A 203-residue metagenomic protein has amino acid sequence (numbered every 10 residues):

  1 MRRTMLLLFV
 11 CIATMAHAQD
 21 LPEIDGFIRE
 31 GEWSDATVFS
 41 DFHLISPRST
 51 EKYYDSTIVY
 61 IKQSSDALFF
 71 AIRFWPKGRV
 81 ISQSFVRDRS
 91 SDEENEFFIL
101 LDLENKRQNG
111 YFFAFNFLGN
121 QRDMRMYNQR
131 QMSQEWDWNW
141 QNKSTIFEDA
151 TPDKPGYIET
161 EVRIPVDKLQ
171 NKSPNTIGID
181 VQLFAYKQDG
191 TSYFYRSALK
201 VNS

Functional and structural regions predicted by a protein language model:
T4-A13: Sec-dependent N-terminal signal peptides
A16-S203: Structural preference for beta-rich elements and adjacent junctions enriched in aromatics
